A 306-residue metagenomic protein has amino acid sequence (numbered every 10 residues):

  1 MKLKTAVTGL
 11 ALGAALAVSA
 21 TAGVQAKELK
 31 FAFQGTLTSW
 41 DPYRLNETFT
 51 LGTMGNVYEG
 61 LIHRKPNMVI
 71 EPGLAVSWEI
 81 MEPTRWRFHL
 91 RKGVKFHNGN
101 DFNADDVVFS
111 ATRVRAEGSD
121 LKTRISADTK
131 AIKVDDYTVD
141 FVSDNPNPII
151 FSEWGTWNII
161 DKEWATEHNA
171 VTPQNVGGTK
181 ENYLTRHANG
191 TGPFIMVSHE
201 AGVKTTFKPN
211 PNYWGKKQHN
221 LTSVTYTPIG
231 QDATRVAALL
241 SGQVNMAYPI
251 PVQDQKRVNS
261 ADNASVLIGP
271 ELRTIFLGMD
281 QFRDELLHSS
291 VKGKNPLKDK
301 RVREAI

Functional and structural regions predicted by a protein language model:
M1-L10: Bacterial N-terminal signal peptides that target proteins for export
G9-S19: Bacterial N-terminal signal peptides
V18-A26: Sec/Tat signal peptide C-region and signal peptidase I cleavage site
A32-E82, T112, N189-P193: N-terminal lobe/hinge region of extracytoplasmic solute-binding protein
T36-L51, L74, I150-K162, T191 (+2 more regions): A structural "hinge/loop" feature
H63-P66, P83, R91-K122, T129-K133 (+1 more regions): Extracytoplasmic/periplasmic ligand-capture domains
V69, N158-H219, S223: Gly/Pro-rich hinge or "lid" segments in bacterial periplasmic/extracellular proteins
E79, T123-P173: Surface-exposed binding/hinge segments that line and control ligand-binding clefts or catalytic entry sites
